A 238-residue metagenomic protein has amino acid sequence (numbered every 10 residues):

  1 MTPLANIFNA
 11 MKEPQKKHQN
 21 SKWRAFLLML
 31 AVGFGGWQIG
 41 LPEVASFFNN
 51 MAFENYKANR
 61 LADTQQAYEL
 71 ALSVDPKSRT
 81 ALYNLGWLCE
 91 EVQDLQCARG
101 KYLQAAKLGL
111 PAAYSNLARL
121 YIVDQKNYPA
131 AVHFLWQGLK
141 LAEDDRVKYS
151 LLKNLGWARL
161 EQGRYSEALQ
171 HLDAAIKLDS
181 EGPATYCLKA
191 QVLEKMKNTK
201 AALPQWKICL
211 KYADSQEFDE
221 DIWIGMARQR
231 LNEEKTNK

Functional and structural regions predicted by a protein language model:
A10-E13, K200-K238: Terminal, low-structured helical/coil segments at or just beyond the last alpha-helical repeat
E43, K77, G109-L110, V147 (+1 more regions): Short helix-capping/linker turns of helical repeat alpha-solenoids
E43-T80, N84-E91: Alpha-helical segment of the N-proximal tetratricopeptide repeat
F53, W87, R119-L120, W157 (+1 more regions): Residue-level recognition of tetratricopeptide repeat
K57-L70, E91-Q104, Q125-K140, Q162-A174 (+1 more regions): Structural signature of tandem alpha-helical TPR/SEL1-like repeats, specifically the intra-repeat loop/turn
V74, A106-L108, L141-D144, L178 (+2 more regions): Structural marker of alpha-solenoid helical repeat scaffolds
A81, A113-S115, V147-L151, T185 (+1 more regions): TPR alpha-solenoid repeat register
